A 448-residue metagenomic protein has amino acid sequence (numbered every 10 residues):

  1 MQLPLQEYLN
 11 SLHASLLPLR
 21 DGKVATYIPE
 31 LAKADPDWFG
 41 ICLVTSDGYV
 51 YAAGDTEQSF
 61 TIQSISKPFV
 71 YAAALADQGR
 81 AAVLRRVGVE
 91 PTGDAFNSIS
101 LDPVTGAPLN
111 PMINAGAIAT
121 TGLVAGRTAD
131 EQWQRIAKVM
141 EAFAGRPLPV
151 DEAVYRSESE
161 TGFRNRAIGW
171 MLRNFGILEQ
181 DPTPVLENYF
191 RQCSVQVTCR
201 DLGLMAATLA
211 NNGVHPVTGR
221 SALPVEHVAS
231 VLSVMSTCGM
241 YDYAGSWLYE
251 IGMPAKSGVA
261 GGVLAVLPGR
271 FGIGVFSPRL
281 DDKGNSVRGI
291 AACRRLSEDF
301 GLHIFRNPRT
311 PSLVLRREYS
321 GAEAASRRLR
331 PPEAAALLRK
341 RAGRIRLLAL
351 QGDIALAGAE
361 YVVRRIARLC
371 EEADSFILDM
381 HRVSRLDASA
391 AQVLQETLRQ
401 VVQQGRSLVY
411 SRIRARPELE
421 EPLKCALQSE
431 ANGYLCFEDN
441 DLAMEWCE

Functional and structural regions predicted by a protein language model:
M1-D21, A74-Q192, R200, T208: Active-site-adjacent helix/loop patches that line small-molecule binding or acyl-intermediate pockets
L17-A53, G262-A265: A short, well-structured edge-of-sheet supersecondary motif
L31-A34, L109-N110, E160, G252-K256 (+1 more regions): Short Gly/Pro-enriched turn/cap motifs at secondary-structure boundaries
D47-G48, T61-L84, M205, I273: Active-site SXXK
C199-L202, A206-V214, V231: Glycine-rich anion/phosphate-binding loop at the beta-strand->alpha-helix junction
N212-Y243, L248-G321, A342: Structured C-terminal helix/loop/strand segments within mature extracytoplasmic catalytic/sensor domains
G321-E448: Structured cytosolic domains appended to multi-pass membrane proteins
